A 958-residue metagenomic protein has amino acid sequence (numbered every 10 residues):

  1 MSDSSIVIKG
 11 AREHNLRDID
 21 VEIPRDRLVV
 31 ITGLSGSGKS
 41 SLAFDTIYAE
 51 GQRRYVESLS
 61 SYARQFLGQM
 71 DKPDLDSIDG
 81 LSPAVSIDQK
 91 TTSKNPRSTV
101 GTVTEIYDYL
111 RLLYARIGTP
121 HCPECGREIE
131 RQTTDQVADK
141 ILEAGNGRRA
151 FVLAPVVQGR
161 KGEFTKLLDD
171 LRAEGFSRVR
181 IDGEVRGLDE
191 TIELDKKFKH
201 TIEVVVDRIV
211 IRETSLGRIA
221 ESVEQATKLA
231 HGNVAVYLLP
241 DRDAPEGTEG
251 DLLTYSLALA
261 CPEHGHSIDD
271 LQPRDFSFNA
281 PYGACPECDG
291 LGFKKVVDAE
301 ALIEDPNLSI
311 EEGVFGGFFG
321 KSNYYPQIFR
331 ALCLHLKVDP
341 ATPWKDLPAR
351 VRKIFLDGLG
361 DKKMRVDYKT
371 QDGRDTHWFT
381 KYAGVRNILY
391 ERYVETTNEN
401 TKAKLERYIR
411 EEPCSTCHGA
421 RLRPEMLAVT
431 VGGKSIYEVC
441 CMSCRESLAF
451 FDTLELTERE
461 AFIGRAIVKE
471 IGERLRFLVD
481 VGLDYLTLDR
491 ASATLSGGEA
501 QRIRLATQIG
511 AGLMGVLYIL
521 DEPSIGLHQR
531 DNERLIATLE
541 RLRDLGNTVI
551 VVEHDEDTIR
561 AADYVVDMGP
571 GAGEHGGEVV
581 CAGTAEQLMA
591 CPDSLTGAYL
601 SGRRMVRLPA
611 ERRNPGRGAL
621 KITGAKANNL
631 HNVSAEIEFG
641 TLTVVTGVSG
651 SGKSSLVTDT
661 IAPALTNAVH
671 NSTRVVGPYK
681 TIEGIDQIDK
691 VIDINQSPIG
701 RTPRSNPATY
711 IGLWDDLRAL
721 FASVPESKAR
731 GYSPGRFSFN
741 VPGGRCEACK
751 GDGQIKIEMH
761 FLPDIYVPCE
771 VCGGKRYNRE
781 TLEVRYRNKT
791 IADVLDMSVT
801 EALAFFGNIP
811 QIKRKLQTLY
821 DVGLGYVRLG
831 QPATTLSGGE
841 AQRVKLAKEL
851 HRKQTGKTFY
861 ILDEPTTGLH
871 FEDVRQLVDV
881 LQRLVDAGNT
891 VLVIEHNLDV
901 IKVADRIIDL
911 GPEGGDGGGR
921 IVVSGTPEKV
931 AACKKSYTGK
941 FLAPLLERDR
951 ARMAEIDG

Functional and structural regions predicted by a protein language model:
M1-G958: Conserved phosphate-binding elements of NTP-dependent enzyme cores
